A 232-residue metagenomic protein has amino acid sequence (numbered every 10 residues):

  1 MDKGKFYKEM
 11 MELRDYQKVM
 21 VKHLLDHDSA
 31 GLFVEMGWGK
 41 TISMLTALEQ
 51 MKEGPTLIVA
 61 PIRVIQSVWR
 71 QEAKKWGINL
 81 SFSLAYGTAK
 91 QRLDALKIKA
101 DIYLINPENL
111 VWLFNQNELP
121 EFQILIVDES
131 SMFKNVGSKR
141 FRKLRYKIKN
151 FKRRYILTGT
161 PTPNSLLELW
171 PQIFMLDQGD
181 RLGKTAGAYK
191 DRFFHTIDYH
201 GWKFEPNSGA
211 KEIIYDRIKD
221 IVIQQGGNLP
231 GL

Functional and structural regions predicted by a protein language model:
M1-F33: Conserved pre-motif I regulatory segment
D26-L32, G54, D101, R153: Pre-Walker A (Motif I) flank of P-loop NTPase domains
H27-A47: Walker A/P-loop
S43, G54-K75, P163-E168: Conserved Walker A/P-loop ATP-binding site and its immediately adjacent core in helicase/helicase-like ATPase domains
G54-T56, I124, F141-L229: Conserved P-loop NTPase motor "coupling/switch" region that bridges the ATPase
I65-T88, L176-G179: Conserved helix-turn-beta segment of the N-terminal RecA-like "Helicase ATP-binding" lobe in SF1/SF2 helicases
A89-F122: Conserved helix/coil segment N-terminal to the catalytic DExD/H
D128-E129: Walker B catalytic acidic pair
